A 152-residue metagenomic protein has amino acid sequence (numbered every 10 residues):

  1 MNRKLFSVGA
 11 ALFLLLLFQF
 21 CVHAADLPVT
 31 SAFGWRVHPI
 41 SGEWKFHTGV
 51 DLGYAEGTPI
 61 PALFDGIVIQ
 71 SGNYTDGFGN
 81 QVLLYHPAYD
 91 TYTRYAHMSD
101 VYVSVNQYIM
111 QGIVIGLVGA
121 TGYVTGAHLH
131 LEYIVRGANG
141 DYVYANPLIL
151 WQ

Functional and structural regions predicted by a protein language model:
M1-L5: Positively charged n-region of N-terminal signal peptides that target proteins for export
F6-L15: Sec-dependent N-terminal signal peptides
L14, F18-N80, Y89, Q111 (+3 more regions): Surface-exposed, glycine-biased beta-strand/turn segments
H47, H97, H128-I134: Histidine-centered divalent metal-coordination motifs
A55, P61-A62, S71, A88-V114 (+1 more regions): Short histidine-centered loop motifs in beta-beta connectors
I134-Q152: Short peripheral tails and domain-boundary helices/loops at the edges of structured domains
